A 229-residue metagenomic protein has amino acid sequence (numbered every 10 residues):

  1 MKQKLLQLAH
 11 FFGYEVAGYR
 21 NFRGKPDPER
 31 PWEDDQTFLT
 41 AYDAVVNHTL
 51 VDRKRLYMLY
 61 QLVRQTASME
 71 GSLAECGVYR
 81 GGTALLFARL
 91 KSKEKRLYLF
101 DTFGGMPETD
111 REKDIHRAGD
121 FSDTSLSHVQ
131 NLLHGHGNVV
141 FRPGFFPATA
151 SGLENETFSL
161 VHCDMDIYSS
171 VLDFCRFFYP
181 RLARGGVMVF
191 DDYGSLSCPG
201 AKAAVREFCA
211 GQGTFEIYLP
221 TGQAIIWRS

Functional and structural regions predicted by a protein language model:
M1-E29, N47-L50: Boundary detector for helix-to-coil junctions that initiate low-complexity/charged tails
V16, A67-E70: Short amphipathic alpha-helical segments enriched in hydrophobics
K25, W32-L50, Y60, M69-S229: S-adenosylmethionine/decaboxylated-SAM
K54-M58: N-terminal pre-P-loop "Q-motif" helix
